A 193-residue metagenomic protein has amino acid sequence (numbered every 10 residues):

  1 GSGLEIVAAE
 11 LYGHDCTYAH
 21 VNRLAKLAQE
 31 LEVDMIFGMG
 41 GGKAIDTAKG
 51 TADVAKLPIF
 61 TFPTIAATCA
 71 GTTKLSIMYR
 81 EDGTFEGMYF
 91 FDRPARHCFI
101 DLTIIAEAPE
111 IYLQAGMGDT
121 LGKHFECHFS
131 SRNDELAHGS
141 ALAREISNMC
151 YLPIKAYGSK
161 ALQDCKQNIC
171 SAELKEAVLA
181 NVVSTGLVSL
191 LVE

Functional and structural regions predicted by a protein language model:
G1-M35: ATP/NTP phosphate-donor binding region
V7-E10, F37, T61-F62, I100 (+1 more regions): General beta-strand structural signal in soluble alpha/beta enzymes
G13, M39-G41, E193: Active-site nucleophile and cofactor-binding loops and adjacent substrate-binding regions of central metabolic enzymes
Y18, K43-G50, T68-T72, E193: Short glycine/serine/threonine-rich phosphate/pyrophosphate-binding segments that cradle anionic phosphate groups
L24, A48-A52, M117-T120, H124 (+2 more regions): Buried hydrophobic packing segments
A28-T51, A55-I65: A short, small-residue-rich loop immediately preceding and capping a beta-strand
D53-S147: A glycine/threonine-rich phosphate-anchoring loop and its flanking beta-alpha core in nucleotide/phosphate-binding
L136-E193: Active-site segments that bind and position negatively charged phosphate/pyrophosphate groups
